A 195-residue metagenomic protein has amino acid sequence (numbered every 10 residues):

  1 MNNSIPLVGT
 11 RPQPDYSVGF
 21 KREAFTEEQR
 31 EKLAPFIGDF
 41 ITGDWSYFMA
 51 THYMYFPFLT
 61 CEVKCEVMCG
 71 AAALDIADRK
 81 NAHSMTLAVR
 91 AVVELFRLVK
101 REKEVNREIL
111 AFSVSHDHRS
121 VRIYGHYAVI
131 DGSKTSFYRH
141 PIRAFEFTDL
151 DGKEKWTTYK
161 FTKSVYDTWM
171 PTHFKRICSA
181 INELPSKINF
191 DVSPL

Functional and structural regions predicted by a protein language model:
M1-P57, E66, D151-L195: Charge-rich, low-complexity intrinsically disordered linkers/tails that border or connect globular domains
N2-S4, D44-M49, C69-A72, L98-E102 (+1 more regions): Short secondary-structure capping micro-motifs at structural edges
R11, F56-F58, A72, R79 (+2 more regions): Eukaryote-biased feature marking scaffold/signaling PDZ-domain proteins and nuclear chromatin regulators
Y16, P57-M68, H83-S84, A88: Conserved catalytic cores of phosphodiester-cleaving nucleases, focusing on short active-site segments
E23-E27, V67-D75, V121-I123, D131-S133: Eukaryotic short linear interaction motifs
Q29-K32, I76-K80, H126-V129: Short coil/turn segments at secondary-structure boundaries
M68-V105: Acidic, metal/cofactor-coordinating or nucleic-acid-engaging core segments within structured domains
R101-L195: Structured partner-binding subdomains within large eukaryotic complex subunits
